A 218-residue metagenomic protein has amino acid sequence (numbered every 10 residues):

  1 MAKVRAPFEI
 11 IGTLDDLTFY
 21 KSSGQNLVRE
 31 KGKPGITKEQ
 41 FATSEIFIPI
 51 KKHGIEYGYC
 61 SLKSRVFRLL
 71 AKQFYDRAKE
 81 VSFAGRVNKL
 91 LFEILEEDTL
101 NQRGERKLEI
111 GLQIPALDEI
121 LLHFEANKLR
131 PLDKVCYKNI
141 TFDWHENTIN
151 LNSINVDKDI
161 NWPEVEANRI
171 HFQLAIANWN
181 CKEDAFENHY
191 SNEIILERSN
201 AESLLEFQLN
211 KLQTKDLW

Functional and structural regions predicted by a protein language model:
M1-K128: Long, polar/Ser/Thr-enriched low-complexity segments that form simple helices or flexible linkers at protein ends
E93-W218: Charged linear interaction tracts used for macromolecular binding and regulation
